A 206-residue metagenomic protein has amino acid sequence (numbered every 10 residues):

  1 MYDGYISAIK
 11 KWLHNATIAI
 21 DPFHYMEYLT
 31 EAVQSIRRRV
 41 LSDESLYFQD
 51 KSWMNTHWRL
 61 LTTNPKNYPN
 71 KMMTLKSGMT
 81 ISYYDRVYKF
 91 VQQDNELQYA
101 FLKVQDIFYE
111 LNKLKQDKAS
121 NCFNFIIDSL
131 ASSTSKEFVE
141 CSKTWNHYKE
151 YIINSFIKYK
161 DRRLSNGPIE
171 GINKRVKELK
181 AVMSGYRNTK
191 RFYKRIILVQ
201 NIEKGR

Functional and structural regions predicted by a protein language model:
D3-N15, M26-E27, L46-R206: Acidic/histidine-rich catalytic cores and adjacent linkers of DNA breakage/strand-transfer/modification proteins
T17-E31: Inter-helix linker motif
I18-D21, V40-D43, T189-K190: Short, surface-exposed linear patches
T30-S42: Short, surface-exposed amphipathic charged segments that create phosphate/polyanion-binding patches used for binding
